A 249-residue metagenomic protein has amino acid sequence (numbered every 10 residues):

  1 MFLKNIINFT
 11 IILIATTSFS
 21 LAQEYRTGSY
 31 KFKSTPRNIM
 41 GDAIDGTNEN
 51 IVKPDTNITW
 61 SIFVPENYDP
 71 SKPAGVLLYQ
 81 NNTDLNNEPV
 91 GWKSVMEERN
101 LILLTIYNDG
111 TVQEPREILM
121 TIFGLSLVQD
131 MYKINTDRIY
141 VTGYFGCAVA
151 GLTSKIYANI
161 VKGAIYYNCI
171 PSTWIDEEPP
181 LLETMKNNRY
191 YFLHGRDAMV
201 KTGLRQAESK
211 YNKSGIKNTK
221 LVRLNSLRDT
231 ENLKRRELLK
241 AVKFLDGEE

Functional and structural regions predicted by a protein language model:
M1-Q23: Bacterial Sec-dependent N-terminal signal peptides
L21-A74, Y144, L152, A207-S209 (+1 more regions): A domain-start/cap signature at the N-terminus of enzymes
E66-P73, R116-F145: Gly/Ser-rich "nucleophile elbow"/oxyanion-hole loop immediately N-terminal to the catalytic nucleophile in hydrolases
L77-Y79, T105: Structural cue for short, hydrophobic secondary-structure segments
Q80-L85: Active-site glycine-rich loops that stabilize anionic/oxyanionic intermediates across multiple enzyme folds
N87-T105: Short amphipathic alpha-helix adjacent to the substrate-entry channel of hydrolases
D130-M131, D137-M185: Primarily recognizes the serine-hydrolase "nucleophile elbow" in alpha/beta-hydrolase and SGNH/GDSL folds
N168-G247: The feature captures the conserved acid-bearing segment of alpha/beta-hydrolase catalytic domains
